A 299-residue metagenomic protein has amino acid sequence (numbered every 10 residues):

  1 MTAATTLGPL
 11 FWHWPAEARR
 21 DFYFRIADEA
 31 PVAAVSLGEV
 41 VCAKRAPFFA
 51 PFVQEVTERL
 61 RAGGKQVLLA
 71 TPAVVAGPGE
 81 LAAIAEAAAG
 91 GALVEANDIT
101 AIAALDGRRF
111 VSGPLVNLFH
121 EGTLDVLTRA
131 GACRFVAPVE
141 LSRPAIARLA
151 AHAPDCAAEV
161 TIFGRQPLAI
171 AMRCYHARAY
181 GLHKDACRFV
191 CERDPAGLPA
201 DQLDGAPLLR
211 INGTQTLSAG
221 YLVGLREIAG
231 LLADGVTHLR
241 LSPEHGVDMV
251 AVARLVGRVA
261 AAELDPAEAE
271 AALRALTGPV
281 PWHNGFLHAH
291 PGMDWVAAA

Functional and structural regions predicted by a protein language model:
M1-N117, V136-A137, R143-A299: Active-site pocket-lining/capping segments in soluble small-molecule metabolic enzymes
F119-L124: Short, glycine/polar-rich helix-capping loops at beta-to-alpha or helix-loop-helix junctions that flank or form
A132: Residues lining hydrophobic/aromatic ligand-binding pockets adjacent to catalytic sites
